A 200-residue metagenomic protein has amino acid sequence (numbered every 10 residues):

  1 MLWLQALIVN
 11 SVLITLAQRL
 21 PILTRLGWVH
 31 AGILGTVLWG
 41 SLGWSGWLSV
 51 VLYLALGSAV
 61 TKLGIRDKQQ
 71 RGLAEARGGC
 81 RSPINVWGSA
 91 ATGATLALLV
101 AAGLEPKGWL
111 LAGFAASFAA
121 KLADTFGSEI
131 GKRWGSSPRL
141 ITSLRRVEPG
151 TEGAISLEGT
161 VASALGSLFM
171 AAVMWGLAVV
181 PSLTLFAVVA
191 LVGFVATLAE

Functional and structural regions predicted by a protein language model:
L2-E200: Interhelical loop and helix-boundary elements at the membrane-water interface of polytopic inner-membrane proteins
